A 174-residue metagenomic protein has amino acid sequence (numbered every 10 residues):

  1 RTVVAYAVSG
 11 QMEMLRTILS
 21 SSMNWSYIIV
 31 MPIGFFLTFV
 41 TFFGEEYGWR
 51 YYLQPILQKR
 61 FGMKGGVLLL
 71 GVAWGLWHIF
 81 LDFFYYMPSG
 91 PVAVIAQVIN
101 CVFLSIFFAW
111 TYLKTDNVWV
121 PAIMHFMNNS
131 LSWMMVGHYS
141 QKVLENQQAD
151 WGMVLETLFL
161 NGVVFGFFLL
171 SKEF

Functional and structural regions predicted by a protein language model:
R1-F43, Q54-R60, Y86, G90-V92: Juxtamembrane helix-loop-helix connectors linking adjacent transmembrane helices in multi-pass membrane enzymes
M31-P55, D116-V118, M127-N129, F165-E173: Transmembrane alpha-helical segments in integral membrane proteins
F43-G71, Y85, L113-N117: Membrane-interface helix/loop boundary segments of multi-pass membrane proteins
G66-A73, V120-S132: Central hydrophobic cores of alpha-helical transmembrane segments in multi-pass integral membrane proteins
G71-V92: Membrane-helix boundary elements
G90-Q97, N146-W151: Non-cytosolic membrane-interface motifs at loop->transmembrane helix junctions
V94-W110: Hydrophobic alpha-helical segments embedded in the membrane of multi-pass proteins
F126-F174: C-terminal membrane module of polytopic membrane proteins
